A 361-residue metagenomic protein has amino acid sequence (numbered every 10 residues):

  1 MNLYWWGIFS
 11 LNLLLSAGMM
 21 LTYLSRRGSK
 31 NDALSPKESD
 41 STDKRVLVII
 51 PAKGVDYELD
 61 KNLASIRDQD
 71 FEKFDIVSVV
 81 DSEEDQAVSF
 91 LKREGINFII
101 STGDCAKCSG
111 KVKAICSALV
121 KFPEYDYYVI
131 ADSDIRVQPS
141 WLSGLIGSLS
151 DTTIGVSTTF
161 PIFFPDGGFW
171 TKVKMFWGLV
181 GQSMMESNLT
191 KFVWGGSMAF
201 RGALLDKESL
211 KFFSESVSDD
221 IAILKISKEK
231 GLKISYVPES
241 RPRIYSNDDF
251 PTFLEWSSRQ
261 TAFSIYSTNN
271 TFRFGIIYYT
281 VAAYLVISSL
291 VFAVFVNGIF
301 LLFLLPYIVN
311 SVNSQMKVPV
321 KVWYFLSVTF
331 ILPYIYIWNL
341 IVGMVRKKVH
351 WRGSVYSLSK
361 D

Functional and structural regions predicted by a protein language model:
M1-N62: N-proximal low-complexity "stem/linker" segments adjacent to membrane-targeting elements
L3-W5, L21-N31, Y278-H350: Membrane-embedded multi-pass helical conduit in multi-pass membrane proteins, especially envelope-biosynthetic
A64-K73: Short, acidic, metal-binding catalytic loop of nucleotide-sugar glycosyltransferases
K73-E83, I100-G103: Short beta-strand/loop segment that forms part of the nucleotide-sugar
F98-A118, L145-K211, L254, T261 (+1 more regions): Long helical/loop segments within the catalytic core of UDP-sugar-dependent glycosyltransferases, especially the large
Y128: Short aromatic/hydrophobic "clamp" motif used to bind/position activated sugar donors
S133-S148: Acidic donor-binding/catalytic loop of UDP-sugar-dependent glycosyltransferases, especially processive GT2
S216-I223, P238: Acidic donor-binding loop at a coil-to-helix junction in glycosyltransferase catalytic cores that engages
